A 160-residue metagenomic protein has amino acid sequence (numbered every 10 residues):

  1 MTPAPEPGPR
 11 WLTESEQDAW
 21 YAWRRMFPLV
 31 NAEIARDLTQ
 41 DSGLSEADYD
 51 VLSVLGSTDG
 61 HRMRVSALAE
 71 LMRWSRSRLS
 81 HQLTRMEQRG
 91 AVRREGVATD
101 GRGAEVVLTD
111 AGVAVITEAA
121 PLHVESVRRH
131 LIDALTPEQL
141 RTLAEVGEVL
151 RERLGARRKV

Functional and structural regions predicted by a protein language model:
M1-S42, R89, P137: N-terminal leader segment of winged-helix/HTH proteins
T2-G8, T84-T142: Charged, amphipathic alpha-helical coiled-coil/dimerization segments
S15, A47-Y49, A111: N-terminal positioning helix adjacent to the helix-turn-helix/winged-helix DNA-binding module
Y21, S53, T117, A144: A cross-family signal for key residues in well-ordered alpha-helices that form functional helical elements
A32-S77: N-terminal helix-turn-helix DNA-binding core of bacterial DNA-binding proteins
V65, L83-T84: Short, hydrophobic-biased segments on the C-terminal half of alpha helices that form "recognition helices"
Q139-V160: Exposed, interaction-prone assembly regions rather than primary DNA-binding/catalytic cores
